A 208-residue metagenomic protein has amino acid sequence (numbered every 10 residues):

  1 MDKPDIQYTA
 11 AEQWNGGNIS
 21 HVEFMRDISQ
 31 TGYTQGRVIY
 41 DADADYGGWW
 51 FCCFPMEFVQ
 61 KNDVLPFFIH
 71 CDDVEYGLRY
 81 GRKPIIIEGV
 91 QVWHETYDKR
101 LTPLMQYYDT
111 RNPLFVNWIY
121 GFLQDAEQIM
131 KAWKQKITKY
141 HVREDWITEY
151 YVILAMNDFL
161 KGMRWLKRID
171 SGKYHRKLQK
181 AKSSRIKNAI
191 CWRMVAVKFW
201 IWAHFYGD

Functional and structural regions predicted by a protein language model:
M1-V59, P66, N112, V116-N117 (+1 more regions): Extended catalytic-interface subdomain
N15-G17, V74-Y76, G89-V90, Y107-D109 (+1 more regions): Short, surface-exposed linear patches
D45-F51, K61-L78, K83-V92, T102-L104: Donor nucleotide-sugar recognition loop
P55-E57, K61, Y80-K83, V116 (+1 more regions): Generic, well-ordered alpha-helical scaffold segments in large soluble proteins
F68, R82-K83, V90-V92, D98 (+2 more regions): Short, well-ordered loop/turn and helix-capping segments at boundaries between secondary-structure elements and domains
I87, W93-N112, I147, Y151: Nucleotide-sugar-dependent glycosyltransferase catalytic core
R111-D208: Terminal low-complexity segments of carbohydrate-biosynthetic enzymes
